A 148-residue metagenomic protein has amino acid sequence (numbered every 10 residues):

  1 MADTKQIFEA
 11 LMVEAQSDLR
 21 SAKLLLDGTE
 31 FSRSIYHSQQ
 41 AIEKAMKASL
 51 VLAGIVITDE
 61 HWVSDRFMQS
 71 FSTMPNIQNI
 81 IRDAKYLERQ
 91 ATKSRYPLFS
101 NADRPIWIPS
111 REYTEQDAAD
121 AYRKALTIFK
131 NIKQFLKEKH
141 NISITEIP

Functional and structural regions predicted by a protein language model:
M1-P148: Terminal alpha-helical segments
